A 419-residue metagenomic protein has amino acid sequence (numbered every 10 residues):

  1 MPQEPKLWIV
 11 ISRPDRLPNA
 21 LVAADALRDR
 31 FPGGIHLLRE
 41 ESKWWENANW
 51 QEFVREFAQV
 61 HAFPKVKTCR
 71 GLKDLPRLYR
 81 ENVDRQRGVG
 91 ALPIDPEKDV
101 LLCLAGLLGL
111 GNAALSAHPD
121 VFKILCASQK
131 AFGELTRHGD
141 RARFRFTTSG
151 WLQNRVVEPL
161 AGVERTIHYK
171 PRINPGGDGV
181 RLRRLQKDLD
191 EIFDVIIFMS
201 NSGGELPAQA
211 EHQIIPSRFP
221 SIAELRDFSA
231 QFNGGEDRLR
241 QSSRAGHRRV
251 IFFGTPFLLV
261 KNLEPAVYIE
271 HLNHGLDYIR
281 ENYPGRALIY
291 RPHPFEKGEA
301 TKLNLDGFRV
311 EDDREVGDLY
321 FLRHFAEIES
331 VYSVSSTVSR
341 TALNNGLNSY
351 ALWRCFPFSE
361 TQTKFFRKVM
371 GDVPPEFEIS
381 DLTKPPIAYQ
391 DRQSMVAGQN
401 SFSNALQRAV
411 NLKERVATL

Functional and structural regions predicted by a protein language model:
M1-P119, E264-E270: N-terminal pre-catalytic "stem/leader" segment of glycosyltransferase-like enzymes
I11, L38-E41, L104-L107, L125-A131 (+3 more regions): Short loop/turn segments at strand-loop or loop-helix junctions that form parts of catalytic or ligand-binding pockets
N82-R87, P294-N344: Donor nucleotide-activated moiety binding/catalytic core segment of transferases that use nucleotide-activated donors
L101-L102, A117-G150, T166, I251-F253: Active-site proximal beta-strand in glycosyltransferases
R145-P256: A nucleotide-sugar donor-handling region in carbohydrate enzymes
R226-K297: Conserved catalytic-core segment of nucleotide-activated headgroup transferases in glycan assembly
V331-T341, S349-T363: Short glycine/proline-centered loop/turn elements that form peptide/ligand docking sites
T361-L419: Leloir-type glycosyltransferase catalytic cores
